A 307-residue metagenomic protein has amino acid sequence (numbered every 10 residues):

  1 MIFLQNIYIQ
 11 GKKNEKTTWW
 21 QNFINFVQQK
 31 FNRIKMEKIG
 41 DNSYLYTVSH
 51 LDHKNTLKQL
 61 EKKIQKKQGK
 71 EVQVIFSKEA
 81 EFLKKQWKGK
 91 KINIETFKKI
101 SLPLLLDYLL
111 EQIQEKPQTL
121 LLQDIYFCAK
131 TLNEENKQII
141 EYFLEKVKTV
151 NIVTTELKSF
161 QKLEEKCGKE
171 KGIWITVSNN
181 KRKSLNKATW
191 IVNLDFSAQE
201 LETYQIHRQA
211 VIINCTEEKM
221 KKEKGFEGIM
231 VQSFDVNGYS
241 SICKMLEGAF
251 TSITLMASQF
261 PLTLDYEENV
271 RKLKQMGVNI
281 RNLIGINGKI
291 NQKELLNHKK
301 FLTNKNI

Functional and structural regions predicted by a protein language model:
Q5-W20, V27-K85, L110, G285-I307: Metallocofactor- and cofactor-centric catalytic cores in central/energy metabolism, strongly enriched
N6-G11, S49-D52, F76-E79, C128-T131 (+3 more regions): Structural motif
K16, V211-I307: Adenosine-phosphate binding glycine-rich loop
Q28-M36, L51-K58, E164-L185, F196-E202: A short, well-structured beta->alpha microelement
A80-Q86, E134-N136, L157-E164, Q199-L201 (+1 more regions): Short, charged/polar "capping" segments at the starts of alpha-helices and the immediately preceding loops
K91-L110: A glycine-rich, Thr/Ser-enriched phosphate-binding loop motif common to dinucleotide/cofactor-binding enzymes
E115-R182: Glycine-rich phosphate/diphosphate-binding loop of Rossmann-like nucleotide-binding domains
I173-I242: Rossmann-like adenosine-cofactor binding region
